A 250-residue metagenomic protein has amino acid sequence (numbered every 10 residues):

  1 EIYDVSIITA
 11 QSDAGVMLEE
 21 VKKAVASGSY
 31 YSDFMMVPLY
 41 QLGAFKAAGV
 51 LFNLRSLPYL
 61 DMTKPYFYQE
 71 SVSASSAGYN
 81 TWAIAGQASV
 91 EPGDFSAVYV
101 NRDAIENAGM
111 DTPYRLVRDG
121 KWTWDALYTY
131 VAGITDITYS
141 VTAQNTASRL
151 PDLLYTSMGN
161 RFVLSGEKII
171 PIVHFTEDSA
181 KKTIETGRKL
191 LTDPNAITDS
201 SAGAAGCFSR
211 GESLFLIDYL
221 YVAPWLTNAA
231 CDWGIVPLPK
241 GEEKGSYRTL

Functional and structural regions predicted by a protein language model:
E1-A44, Y247: Conserved N-terminal structural module of periplasmic/extracytoplasmic solute-binding proteins
A10-E20, G120-A126, I197-S209: Short helix-initiation/N-cap motifs at beta->coil->alpha
Q11-G15, V37-F95, D125: Hinge/lid segment of periplasmic solute-binding proteins
S29-D33, S75-V98, E106, T123-I172: Extracytoplasmic/periplasmic solute-binding protein
D33-M36, L214-Y219, G234: Paired acidic/hydrophobic, glycine-rich loop segments that form the ligand-binding mouth/hinge of periplasmic-binding
R55-F67, L116-V117, N160-K182, E242-R248: Short, solvent-exposed loop/beta-turn-alpha elements that line the ligand-binding surface or hinge of extracytoplasmic
Y128-V131, F162-S200: Glycine-centered hinge/linker elements that transmit conformational signals in sensory and ligand-binding systems
T227-L250: Extracytoplasmic/periplasmic substrate-recognition and gating elements
